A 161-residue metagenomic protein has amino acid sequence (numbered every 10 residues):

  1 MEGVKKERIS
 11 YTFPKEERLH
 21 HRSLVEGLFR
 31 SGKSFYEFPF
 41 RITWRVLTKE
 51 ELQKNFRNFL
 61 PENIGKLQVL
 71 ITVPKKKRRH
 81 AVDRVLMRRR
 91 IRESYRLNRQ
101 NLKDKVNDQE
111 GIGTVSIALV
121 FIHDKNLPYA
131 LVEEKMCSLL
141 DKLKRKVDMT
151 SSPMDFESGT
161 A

Functional and structural regions predicted by a protein language model:
M1-A161: Positively charged, solvent-exposed patches that mediate nucleic-acid binding
